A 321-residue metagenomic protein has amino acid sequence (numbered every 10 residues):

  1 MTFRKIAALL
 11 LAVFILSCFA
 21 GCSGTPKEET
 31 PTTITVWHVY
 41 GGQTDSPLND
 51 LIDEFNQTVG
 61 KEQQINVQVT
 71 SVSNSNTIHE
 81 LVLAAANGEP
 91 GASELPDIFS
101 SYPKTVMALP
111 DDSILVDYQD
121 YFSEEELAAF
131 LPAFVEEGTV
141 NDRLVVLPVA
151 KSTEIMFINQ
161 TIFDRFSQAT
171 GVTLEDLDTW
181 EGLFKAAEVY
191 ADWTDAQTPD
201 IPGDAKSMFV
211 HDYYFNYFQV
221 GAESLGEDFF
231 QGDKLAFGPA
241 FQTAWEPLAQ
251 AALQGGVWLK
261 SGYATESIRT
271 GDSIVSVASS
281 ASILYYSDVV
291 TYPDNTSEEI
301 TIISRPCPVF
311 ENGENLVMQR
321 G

Functional and structural regions predicted by a protein language model:
M1-I34: Short, low-complexity disordered leader/linker segments with a strong preference for bacterial N-terminal type II
G42-N66: Short, polar/charged alpha-helical segment
K61-A133, R165-A169, I274-V275, Y292-S297: Extracytoplasmic "Venus flytrap"/periplasmic binding protein-like
Q63, N87, Q254, D294-G321: Extracytoplasmic/periplasmic substrate-recognition and gating elements
S101-I155, E181-A186, P199-P202, T296-P308 (+1 more regions): Hinge/lid segment of periplasmic solute-binding proteins
Q119-F130, V172-D176, D200-G203, S207-M208 (+4 more regions): Short, solvent-exposed loop/beta-turn-alpha elements that line the ligand-binding surface or hinge of extracytoplasmic
N141-V149, E154, E181-K234, S273-V275: Extracytoplasmic/periplasmic solute-binding protein
F184-A191, G221, F230-S261, C307: Glycine-centered hinge/linker elements that transmit conformational signals in sensory and ligand-binding systems
